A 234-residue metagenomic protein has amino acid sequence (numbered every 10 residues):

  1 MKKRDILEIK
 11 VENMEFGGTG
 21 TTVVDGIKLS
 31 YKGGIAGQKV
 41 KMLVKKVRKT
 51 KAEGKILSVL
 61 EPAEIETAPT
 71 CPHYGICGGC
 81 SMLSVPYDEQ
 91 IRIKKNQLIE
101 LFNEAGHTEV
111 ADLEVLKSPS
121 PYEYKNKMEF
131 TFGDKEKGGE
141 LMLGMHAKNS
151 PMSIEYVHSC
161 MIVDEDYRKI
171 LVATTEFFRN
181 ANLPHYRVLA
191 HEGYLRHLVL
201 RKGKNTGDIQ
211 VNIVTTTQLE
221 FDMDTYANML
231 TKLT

Functional and structural regions predicted by a protein language model:
M1-T234: Accessory RNA-recognition modules of RNA-modification enzymes
